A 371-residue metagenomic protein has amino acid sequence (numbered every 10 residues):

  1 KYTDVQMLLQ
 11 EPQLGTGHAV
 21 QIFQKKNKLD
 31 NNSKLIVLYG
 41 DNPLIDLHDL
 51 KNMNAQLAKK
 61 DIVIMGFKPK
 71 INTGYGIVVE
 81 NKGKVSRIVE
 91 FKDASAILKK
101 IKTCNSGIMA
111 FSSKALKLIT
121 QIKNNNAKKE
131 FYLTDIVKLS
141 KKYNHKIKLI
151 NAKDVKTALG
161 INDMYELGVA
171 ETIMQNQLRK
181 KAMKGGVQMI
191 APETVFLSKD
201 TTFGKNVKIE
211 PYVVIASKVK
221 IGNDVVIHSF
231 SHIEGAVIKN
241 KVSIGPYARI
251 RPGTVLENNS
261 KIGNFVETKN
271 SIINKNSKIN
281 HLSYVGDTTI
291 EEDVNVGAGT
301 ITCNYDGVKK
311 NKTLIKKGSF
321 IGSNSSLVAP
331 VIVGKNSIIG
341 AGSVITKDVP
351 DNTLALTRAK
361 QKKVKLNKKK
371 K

Functional and structural regions predicted by a protein language model:
Y2-K82, A110, K114-T120: Conserved beta-loop-beta/alpha segment of the NTase-like Rossmann-fold superfamily that binds/positions NTPs
D4-Q6, K84, K146-K148, Q188: Conserved beta-strand segments of alpha/beta enzyme cores
Q10-E11, L38-D41, G66-P69, N81-K82 (+11 more regions): Fold-independent oxyanion-binding glycine-rich loops and adjacent beta-strand/coil segments at enzyme active sites
N32, K59-K60, N144, E291 (+2 more regions): A general structural motif
G66, N176-G186: Conserved ATP-binding module of the ATP-grasp superfamily
V85-Q175, K180: Catalytic-core segments of class I nucleotidyltransferases/pyrophosphorylases that form NMP-activated intermediates
Q188-L356, Q361-K362: Structural signal for interior beta-strand "rungs" in well-ordered beta-sheet cores of soluble enzyme domains
K365-K371: Adenosine-phosphate binding glycine-rich loop
